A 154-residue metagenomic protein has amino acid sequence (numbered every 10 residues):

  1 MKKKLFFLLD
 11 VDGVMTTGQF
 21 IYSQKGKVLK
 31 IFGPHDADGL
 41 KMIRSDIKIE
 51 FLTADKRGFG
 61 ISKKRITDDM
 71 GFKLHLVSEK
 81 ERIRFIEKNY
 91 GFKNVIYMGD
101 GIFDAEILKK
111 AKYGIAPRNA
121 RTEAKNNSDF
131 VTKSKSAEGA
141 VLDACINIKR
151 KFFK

Functional and structural regions predicted by a protein language model:
M1-K80: Alpha-helical substrate-recognition element adjacent to the catalytic core
L29-K30, D68-K73, I83-K154: Mg2+-dependent phosphoryl-transfer enzymes with acidic/Ser/Thr/Gly-rich catalytic loops
